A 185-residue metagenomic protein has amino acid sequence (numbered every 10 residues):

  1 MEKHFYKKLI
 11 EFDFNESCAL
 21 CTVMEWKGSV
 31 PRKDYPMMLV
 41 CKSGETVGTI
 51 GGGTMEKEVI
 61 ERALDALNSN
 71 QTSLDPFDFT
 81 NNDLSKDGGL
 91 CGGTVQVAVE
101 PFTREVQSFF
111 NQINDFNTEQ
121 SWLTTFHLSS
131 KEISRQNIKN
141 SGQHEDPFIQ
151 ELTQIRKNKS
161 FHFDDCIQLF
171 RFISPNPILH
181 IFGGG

Functional and structural regions predicted by a protein language model:
M1-G184: Segments forming oxygen-rich coordination pockets for charged ligands
